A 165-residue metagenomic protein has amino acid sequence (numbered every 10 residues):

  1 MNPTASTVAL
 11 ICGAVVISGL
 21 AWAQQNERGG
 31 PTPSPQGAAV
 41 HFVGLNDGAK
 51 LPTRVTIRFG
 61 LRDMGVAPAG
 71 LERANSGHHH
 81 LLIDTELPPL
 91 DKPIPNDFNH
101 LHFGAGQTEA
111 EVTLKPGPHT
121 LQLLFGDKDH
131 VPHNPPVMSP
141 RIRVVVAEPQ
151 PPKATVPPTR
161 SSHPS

Functional and structural regions predicted by a protein language model:
A9-G19: Bacterial N-terminal signal peptides
Q25-P52, P151-S165: Short, compositionally biased P/S/T/A/G/V-rich stretches that sit at domain boundaries
T53, G77, K115-G117: A glycine-anchored, Pro-Gly-centered beta-turn/N-cap motif
V55-F59, T108-A110, G117-F125: Short, well-structured beta-strand segments within conserved domains
G60-L71: Short amphipathic, basic-aromatic surface patches that mediate peripheral association with negatively charged
L71-H79, M138: Short coil-to-beta strand junction motifs in C2/discoidin
G126-N134: Short acidic/polar inter-strand loop motif in beta-rich domains
P135-P157: Short beta-strand elements
